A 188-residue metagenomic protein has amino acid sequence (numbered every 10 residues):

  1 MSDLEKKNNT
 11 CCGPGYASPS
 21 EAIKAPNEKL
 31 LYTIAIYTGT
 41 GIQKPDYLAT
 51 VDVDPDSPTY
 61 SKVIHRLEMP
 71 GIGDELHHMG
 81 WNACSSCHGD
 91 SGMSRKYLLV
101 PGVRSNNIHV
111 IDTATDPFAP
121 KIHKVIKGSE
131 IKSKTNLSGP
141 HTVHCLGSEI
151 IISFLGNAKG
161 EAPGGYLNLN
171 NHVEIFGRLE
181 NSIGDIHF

Functional and structural regions predicted by a protein language model:
M1-D56: Sequence/structural signature of beta-propeller modules and their immediately flanking N-terminal secretory/stalk
S2-Y16, D52-L76, P120-S129: A short helix->beta-strand "capping" segment at the edge of beta-propeller domains
D3-N27, E75-R95, S133-G147, F188: Structural signature of eukaryotic scaffold interfaces centered on beta-propeller domains
I36-T38, P101-V103, T113, L155-N157: Short loop/turn segments immediately following the C-termini of beta-strands
G41-K44, V103-N106, A158-G164: Short, solvent-exposed loop/turn segments at conserved positions within beta-propeller repeat blades
T50-D52, V110, N168: Conserved blade-register residue in beta-propeller folds
T113-F188: Asp-box/WD-like beta-propeller blade repeats and closely related beta-sheet repeat scaffolds
